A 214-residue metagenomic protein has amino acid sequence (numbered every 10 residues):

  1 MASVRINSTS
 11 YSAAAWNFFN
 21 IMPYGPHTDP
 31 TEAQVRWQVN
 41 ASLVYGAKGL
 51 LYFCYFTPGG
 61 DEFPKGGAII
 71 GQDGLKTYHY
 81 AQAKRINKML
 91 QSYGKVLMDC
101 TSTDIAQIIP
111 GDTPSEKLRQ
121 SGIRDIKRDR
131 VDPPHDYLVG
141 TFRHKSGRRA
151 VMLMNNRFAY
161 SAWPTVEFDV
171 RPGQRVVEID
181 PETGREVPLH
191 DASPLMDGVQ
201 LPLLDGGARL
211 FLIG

Functional and structural regions predicted by a protein language model:
A2-W37, I69-I70: Active-site clefts of carbohydrate-active enzymes
S3-A13, Y45-A47, Q82-G94: A structural motif corresponding to the C-terminal end of an alpha-helix and its immediate exit/capping segment
A14-F19, L43, G49-F53, M152-L153: Structural recognition of the beta-strand scaffold that forms the well-ordered cores of secreted hydrolase catalytic
I21-G25, F56-G59, R157: Solvent-exposed loop/turn segments at secondary-structure junctions within structured extracellular/periplasmic domains
A33-K88, T101-D112: Aromatic/acidic polysaccharide-binding cleft in carbohydrate-active enzymes
D112-P172, G206: Carbohydrate-binding surface patches
F168-R185: Solvent-exposed beta-hairpin/edge-strand motifs
A192-G214: C-terminal beta-strand-rich structural cap/linker in extracellular carbohydrate-active enzymes
